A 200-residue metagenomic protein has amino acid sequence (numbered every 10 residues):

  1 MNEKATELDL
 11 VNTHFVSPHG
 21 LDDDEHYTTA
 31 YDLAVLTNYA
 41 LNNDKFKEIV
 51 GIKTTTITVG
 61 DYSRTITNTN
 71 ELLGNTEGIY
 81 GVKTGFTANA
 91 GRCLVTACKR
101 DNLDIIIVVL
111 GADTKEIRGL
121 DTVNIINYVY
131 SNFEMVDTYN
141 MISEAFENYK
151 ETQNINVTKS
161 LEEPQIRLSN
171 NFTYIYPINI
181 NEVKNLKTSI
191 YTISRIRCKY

Functional and structural regions predicted by a protein language model:
M1-T13: Short, charged, amphipathic alpha-helices and their helix-cap/turn boundaries
N2, S17, N68-N70: Asparagine-centered polar/low-complexity signal
L10-V11, E25-Y200: Domain-terminus/edge residues, biased toward the C-terminal soluble/receptor-binding domains of extracytoplasmic
T13-D23: Surface-exposed aromatic
